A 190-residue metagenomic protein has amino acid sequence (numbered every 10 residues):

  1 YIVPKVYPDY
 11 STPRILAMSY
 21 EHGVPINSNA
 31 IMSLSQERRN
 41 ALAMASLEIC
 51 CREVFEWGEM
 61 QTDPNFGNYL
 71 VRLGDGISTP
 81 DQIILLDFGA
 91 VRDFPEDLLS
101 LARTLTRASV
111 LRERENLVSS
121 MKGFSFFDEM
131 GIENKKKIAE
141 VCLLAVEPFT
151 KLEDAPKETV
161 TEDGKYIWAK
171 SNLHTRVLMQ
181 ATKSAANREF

Functional and structural regions predicted by a protein language model:
I2-V3, L34: ATP-dependent kinase catalytic cores of phosphoinositide-metabolizing enzymes and PI3K-like protein kinases
P4-P8, L16-V24: Short pocket-lining segment of the protein kinase catalytic domain that shapes the ATP-binding cleft
T12, E21-A45, R72-F190: Helix-rich C-lobe and terminal helical cap/extension of kinase-like folds
I15, Q61, I83: Hydrophobic "anchor" residues on beta-strands that sit immediately upstream of conserved functional sites
A17, N65, D87: Residue-level signature of catalytic and energy-coupling elements of molecular machines, predominantly ATP/GTP-dependent
A41-W57: Conserved helicase/translocase P-loop NTPase motor core
E56-F66: Catalytic-loop of the protein kinase fold
P64-G74: Hydrophobic residue at the +6 position relative to the catalytic HRD Asp in the kinase catalytic loop
